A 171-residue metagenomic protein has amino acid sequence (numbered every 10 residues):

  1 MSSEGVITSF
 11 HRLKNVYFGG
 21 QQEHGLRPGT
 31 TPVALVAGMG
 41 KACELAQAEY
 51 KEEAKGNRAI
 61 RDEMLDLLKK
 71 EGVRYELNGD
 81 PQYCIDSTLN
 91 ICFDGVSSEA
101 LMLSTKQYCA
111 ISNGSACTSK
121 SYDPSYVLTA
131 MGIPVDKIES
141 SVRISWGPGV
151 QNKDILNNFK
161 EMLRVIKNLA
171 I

Functional and structural regions predicted by a protein language model:
M1-H24, P28-K41: Active-site PLP attachment segment
T8, I91-G95, W146-P148: Short beta-strand-to-loop capping motifs
P28, P32-V36, Y50-R61, S98 (+2 more regions): Generic structural signal for well-ordered, non-membrane alpha-helical segments in soluble metabolic enzymes
L35, P124-I171: PLP-dependent enzyme catalytic core of the Aspartate aminotransferase-like
C43-D66, E76-I85: Structural signature of PLP-dependent enzymes
L68-K69, T105: Hydrophobic C-terminal alpha-helix "anchor/cap" residues
L89-V142: Conserved C-terminal alpha-helix-loop-beta "cap" of PLP-dependent enzymes that closes/shapes the active-site mouth
